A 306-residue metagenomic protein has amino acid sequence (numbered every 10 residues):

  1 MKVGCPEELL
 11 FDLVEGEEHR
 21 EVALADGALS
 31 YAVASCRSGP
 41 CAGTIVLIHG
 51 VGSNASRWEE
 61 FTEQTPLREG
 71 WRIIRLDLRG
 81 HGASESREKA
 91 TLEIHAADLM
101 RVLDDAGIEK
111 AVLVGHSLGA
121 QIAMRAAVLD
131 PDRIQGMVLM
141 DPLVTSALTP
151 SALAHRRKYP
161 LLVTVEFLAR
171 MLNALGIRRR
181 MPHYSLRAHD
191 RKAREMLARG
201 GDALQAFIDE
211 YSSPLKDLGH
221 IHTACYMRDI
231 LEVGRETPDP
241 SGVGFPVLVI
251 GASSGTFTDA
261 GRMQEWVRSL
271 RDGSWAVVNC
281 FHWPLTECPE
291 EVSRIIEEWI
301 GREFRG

Functional and structural regions predicted by a protein language model:
A25-C36: A short loop-to-beta-strand scaffold at the N-terminal edge of the catalytic core in hydrolase folds
A34-E85: Conserved HGGG/HGGXW glycine-rich cap/lid loop of the alpha/beta-hydrolase fold
T65, S241-C280: Conserved loop-alpha-helix segment in the C-terminal half of the alpha/beta-hydrolase fold that carries the catalytic
R75-L118: Active-site loop/oxyanion-hole signature of alpha/beta-hydrolase fold enzymes
A120-P131, M137: Short glycine-enriched nucleophile-adjacent loop and the immediately C-terminal alpha-helix near the catalytic center
V128, M137-L175: Flexible "cap/lid" loop of the alpha/beta hydrolase fold
L148-P150, N173-S241: Conserved alpha/beta-hydrolase catalytic His-Asp/Glu region
C280-P289, S293: Catalytic histidine-centered segment of alpha/beta-hydrolase-like enzymes
